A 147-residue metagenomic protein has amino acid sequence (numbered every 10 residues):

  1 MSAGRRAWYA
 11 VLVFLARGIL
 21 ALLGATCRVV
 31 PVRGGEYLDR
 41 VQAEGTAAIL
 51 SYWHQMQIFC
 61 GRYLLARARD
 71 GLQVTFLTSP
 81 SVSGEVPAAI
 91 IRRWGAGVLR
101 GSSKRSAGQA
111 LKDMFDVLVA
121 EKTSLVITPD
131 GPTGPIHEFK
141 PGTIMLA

Functional and structural regions predicted by a protein language model:
M1-Y63, G71-L72, D116: Membrane-anchoring hydrophobic helices of lipid-metabolizing enzymes
L38-D39, A88, F115, T143-I144: Short amphipathic alpha-helical segments and helix-helix/interface helices
T46-R105: Catalytic core of membrane glycerolipid acyltransferases/transacylases, capturing the structured, soluble-facing
G61, L111-K112, H137-P141: Conserved strand-to-helix beginnings and helix N-cap segments that scaffold or border functional pockets
V82, K104-A107, P132-F139: Acidic, metal-coordinating catalytic cores used for nucleic-acid/nucleotide bond scission and strand-transfer chemistry
P87, I91-P129: Hydrophobic, well-structured mid-protein blocks that either form specific transmembrane helices
K122-A147: Membrane-associated lipid acylation/remodeling enzymes share a hydrophobic transmembrane-juxtamembrane segment
